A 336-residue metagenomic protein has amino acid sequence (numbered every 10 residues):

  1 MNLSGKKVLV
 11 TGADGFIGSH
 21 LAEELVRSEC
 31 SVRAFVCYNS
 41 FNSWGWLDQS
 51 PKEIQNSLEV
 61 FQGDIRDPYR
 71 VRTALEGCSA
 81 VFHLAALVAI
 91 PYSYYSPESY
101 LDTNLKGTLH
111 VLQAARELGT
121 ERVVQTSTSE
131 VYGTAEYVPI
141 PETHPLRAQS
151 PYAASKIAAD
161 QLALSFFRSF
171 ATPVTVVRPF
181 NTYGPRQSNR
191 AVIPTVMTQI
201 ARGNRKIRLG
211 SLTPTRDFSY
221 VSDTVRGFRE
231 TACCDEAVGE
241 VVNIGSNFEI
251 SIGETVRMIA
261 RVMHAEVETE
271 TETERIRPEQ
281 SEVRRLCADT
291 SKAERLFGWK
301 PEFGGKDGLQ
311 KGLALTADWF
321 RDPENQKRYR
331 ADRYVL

Functional and structural regions predicted by a protein language model:
M1-T182, K311, L315-N325, Y329 (+1 more regions): N-terminal Rossmann-like NAD(P)+-binding domain of SDR-like oxidoreductases, especially those catalyzing
L21, V196, F228-A232, V256-I259 (+2 more regions): Hydrophobic "lid"/C-terminal helical patch of Rossmann-like NAD(P)-dependent dehydrogenase/epimerase domains
K52-L58, F170-P173, M197-R208, V262-E274 (+1 more regions): A short C-terminal helix-loop "cap" of Rossmann-like NAD(P)-dependent dehydrogenase/epimerase domains
V81, T224, F228, I244 (+3 more regions): Non-catalytic, hydrophobic alpha-helical segments
I157, T182-T195, R202-I207, V221-S222 (+4 more regions): Glycine/proline-rich active-site loop of Rossmann-fold NAD(P)-dependent oxidoreductases
V176-P179, R186-P194, L212, D217-V225 (+5 more regions): Conserved loop-to-helix N-cap of the C-terminal "lid" that shapes the substrate pocket in Rossmann-like
S211, G239-V242, S251-V256, H264-R285 (+1 more regions): C-terminal "lid/loop" region of Rossmann-like NAD(P)-dependent oxidoreductases
V221, V241, E274-G304, K311 (+1 more regions): Conserved C-terminal active-site "lid" loop/helix of NAD(P)H-dependent oxidoreductases that clamps the redox cofactor
